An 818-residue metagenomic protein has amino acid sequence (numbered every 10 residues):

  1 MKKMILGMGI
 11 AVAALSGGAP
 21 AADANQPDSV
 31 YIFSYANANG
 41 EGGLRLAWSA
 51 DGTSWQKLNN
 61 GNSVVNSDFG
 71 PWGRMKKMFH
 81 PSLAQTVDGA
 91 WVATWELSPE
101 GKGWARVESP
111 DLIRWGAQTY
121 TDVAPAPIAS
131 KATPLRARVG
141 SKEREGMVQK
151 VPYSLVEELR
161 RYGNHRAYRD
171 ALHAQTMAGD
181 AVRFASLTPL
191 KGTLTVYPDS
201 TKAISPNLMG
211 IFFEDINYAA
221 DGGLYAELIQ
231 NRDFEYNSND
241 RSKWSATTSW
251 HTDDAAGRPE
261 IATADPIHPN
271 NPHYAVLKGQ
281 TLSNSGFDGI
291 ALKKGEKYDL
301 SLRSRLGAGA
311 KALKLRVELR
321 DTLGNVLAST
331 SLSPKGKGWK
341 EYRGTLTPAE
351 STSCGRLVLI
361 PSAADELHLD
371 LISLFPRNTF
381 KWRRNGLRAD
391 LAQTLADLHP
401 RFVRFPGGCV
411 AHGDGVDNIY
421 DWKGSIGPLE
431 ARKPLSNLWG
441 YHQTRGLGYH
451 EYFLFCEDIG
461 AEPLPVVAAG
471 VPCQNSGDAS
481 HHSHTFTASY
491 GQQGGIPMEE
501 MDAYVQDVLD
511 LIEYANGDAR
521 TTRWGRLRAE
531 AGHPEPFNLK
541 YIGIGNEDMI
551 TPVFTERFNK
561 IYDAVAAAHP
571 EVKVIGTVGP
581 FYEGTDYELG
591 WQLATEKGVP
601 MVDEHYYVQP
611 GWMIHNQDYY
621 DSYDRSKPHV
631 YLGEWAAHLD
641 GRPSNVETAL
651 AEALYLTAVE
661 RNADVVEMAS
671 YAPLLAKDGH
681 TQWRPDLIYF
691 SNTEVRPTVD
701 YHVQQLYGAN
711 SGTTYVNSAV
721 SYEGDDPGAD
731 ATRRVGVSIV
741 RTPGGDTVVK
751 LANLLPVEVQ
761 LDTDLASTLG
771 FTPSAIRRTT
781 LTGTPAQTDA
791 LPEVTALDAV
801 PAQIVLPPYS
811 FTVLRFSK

Functional and structural regions predicted by a protein language model:
A22-V182: Carbohydrate-active catalytic/glycan-binding domains of CAZyme proteins, especially the secreted or lumenal ectodomains
E96, R303-A308, T347-A349, A709 (+2 more regions): Solvent-exposed strand-to-loop "edge" motifs in beta-rich extracellular domains
L172-T444, E462-L464, S480-G491, M498-E499 (+5 more regions): Extracellular and organelle-lumenal recognition/adhesion modules and their flexible linkers in secreted
P348-A349, C354-R356, T379, R383-P400 (+8 more regions): An active-site-proximal structural segment forming one wall of the substrate-binding cleft that immediately precedes
F375-R383, A431-G446, F486-D502, K540-T555 (+3 more regions): The substrate-binding groove and active-site-proximal loops of carbohydrate-active enzymes, especially glycoside
D563-A566, P570-K573, W591-A594, M601-N710 (+2 more regions): Catalytic-core region of carbohydrate-active enzymes that cleave or remodel glycosidic bonds
T732-T772: Carbohydrate-binding surface patches
L769-P808: Acidic, Ser/Thr/Pro-rich beta/coil linker or hinge segments at domain junctions
